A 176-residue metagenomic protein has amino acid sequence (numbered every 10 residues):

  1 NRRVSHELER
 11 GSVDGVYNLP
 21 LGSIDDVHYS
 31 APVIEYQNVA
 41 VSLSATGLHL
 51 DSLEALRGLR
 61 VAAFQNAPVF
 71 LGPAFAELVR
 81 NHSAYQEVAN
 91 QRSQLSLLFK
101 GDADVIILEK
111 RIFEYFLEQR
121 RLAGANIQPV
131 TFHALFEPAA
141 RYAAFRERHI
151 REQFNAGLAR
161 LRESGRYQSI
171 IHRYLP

Functional and structural regions predicted by a protein language model:
N1, H82-Q91, L97, T131-H133: Short beta-strand-to-loop elements that line the ligand-binding cleft of bilobed periplasmic-binding protein-like
N1-L56, N66-L71, V130-L135: Acidic, polar ligand-binding/catalytic clefts
R2, V88-R92, I107, F145-E152 (+1 more regions): Soluble non-cytosolic domains of exported or imported proteins
R2-V13, H28, E54, Q91-E114 (+1 more regions): Short helices/loops that flank or line small-molecule/ion binding pockets
A31-V33, A55-L59, Q65-A89, Y115-A125: Ligand-binding cleft/hinge of the Venus flytrap
Y36-N38, A123-A159, P176: Periplasmic-binding protein-like
R60-A63, I106, A144: Short, well-ordered beta-strand segments
L158-Y174: Periplasmic-binding protein-like
